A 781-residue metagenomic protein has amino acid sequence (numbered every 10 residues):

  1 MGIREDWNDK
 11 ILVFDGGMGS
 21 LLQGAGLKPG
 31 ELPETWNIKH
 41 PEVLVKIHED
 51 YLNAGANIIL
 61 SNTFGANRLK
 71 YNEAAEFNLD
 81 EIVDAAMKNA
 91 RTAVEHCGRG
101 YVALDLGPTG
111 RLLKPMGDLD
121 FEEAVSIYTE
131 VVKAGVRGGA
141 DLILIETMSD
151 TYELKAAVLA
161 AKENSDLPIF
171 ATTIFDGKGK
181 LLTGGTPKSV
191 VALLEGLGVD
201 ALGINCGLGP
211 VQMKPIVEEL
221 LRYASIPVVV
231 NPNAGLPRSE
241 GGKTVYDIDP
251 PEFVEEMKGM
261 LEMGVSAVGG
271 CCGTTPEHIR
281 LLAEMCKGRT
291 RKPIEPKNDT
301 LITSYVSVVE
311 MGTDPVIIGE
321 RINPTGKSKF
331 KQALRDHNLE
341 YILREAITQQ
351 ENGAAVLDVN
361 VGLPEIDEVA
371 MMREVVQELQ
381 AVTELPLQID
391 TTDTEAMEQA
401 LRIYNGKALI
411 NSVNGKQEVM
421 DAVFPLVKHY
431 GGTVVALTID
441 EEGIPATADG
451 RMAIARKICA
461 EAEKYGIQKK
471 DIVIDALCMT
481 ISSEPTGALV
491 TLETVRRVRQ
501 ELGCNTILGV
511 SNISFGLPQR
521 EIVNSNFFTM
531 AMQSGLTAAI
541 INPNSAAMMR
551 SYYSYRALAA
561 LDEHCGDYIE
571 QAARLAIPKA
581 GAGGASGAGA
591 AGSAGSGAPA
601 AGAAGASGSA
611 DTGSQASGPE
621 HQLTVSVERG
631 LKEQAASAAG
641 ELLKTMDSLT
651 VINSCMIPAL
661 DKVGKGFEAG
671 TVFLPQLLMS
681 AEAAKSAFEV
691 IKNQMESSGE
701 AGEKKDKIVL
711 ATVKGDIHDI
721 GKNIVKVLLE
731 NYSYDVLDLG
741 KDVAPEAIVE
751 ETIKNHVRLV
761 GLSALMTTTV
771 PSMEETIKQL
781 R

Functional and structural regions predicted by a protein language model:
M1-D475, M479-R781: Domain-level signal for soluble alpha/beta catalytic cores
